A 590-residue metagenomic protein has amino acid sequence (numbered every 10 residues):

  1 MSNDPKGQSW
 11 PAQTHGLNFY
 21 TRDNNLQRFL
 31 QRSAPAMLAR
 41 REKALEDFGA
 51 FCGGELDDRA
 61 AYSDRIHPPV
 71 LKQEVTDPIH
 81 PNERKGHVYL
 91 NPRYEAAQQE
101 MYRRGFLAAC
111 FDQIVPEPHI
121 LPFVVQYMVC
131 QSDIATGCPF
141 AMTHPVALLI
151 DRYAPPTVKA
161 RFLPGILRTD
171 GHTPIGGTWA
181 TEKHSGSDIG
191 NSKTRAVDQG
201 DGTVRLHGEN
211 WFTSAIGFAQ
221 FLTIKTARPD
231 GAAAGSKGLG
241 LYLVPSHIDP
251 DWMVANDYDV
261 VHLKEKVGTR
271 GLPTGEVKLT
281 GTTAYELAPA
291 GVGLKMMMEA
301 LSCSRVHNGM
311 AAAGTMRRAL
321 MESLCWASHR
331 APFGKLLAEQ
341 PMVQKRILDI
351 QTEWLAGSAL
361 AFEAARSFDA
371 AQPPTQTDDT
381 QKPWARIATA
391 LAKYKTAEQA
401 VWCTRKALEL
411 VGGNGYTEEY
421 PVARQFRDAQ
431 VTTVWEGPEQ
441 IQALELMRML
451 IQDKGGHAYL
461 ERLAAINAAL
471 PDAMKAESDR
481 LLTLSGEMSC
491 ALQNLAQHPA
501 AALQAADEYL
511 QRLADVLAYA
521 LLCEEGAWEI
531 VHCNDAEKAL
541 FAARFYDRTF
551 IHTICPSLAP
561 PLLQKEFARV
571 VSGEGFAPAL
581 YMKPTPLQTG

Functional and structural regions predicted by a protein language model:
M1-V115, P578-G590: Extended, charge-enriched "interface" segments that sit outside catalytic cores
H80-H172, A215, W435, I530-A536 (+2 more regions): Internal helix-loop-helix
T203, H207-A255: A short core secondary-structure module
D249-D257, V261, K266, P273-S304 (+2 more regions): A glycine-rich, basic-preceded beta-loop-alpha segment at the flavin cofactor/substrate interface of flavin-utilizing
T269-M298, G413-I441, A458: Flexible glycine/proline-rich, aromatic-decorated loop/lid segments
L355-K393, L492-Q504, E524-N534: C-terminal helix-coil-helix/basic helical segment that borders enzyme active sites and/or dimer interfaces and provides
W384-N414: Charged, glycine-rich active-site and insertion segments that engage polyanionic ligands
D453, A469-G590: C-terminal amphipathic alpha-helical interaction region
